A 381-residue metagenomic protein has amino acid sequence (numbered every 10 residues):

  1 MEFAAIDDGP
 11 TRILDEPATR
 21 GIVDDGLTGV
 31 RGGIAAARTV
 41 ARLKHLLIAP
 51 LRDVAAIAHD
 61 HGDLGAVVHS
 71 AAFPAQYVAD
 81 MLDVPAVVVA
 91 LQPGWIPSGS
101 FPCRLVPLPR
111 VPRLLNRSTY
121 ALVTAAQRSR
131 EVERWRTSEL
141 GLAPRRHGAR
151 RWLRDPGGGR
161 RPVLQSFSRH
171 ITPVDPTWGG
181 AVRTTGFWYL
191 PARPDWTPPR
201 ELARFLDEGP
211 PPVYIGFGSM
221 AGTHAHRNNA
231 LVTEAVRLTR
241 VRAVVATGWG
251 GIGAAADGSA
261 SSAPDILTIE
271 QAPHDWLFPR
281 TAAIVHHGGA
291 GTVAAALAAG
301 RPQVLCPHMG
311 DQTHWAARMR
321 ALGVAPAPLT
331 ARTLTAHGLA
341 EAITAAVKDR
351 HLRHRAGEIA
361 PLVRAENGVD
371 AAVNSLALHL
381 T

Functional and structural regions predicted by a protein language model:
E2-L64, E133: Phosphate/nucleotide-donor binding subsite
A4, L114-W135, E139, A143-L153 (+5 more regions): Nucleotide-activated sugar donor-binding and catalytic core shared by glycosyltransferases and related lipid-linked
D7-T11, L91-W95, W188-L190, P273 (+2 more regions): Short, acidic/turn-prone active-site loops that include or flank metal/cofactor- and phosphate-binding residues
R12-A18, I96-C103, R193-W196, F278-R280 (+2 more regions): Short, charged, surface-exposed secondary-structure boundary motifs
K44-N116, H170-I171: Conserved nucleotide-sugar donor-interacting segment of glycosyltransferase catalytic cores, predominantly GT-B
G65-A66, P162, P212, A283: Structural motif
F167-A283: Donor-nucleotide binding loops and adjacent catalytic segments primarily of GT-B fold Leloir glycosyltransferases
